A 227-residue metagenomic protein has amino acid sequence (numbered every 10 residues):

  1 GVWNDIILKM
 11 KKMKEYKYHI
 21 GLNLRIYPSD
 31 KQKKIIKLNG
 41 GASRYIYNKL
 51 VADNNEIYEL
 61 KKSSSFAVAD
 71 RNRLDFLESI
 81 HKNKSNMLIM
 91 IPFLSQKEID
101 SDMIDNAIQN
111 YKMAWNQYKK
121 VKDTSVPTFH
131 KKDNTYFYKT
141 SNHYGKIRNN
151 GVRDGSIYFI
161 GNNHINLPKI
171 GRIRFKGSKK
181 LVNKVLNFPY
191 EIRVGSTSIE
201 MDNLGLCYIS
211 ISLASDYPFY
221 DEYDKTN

Functional and structural regions predicted by a protein language model:
G1-N227: Nucleic-acid substrate recognition interfaces
